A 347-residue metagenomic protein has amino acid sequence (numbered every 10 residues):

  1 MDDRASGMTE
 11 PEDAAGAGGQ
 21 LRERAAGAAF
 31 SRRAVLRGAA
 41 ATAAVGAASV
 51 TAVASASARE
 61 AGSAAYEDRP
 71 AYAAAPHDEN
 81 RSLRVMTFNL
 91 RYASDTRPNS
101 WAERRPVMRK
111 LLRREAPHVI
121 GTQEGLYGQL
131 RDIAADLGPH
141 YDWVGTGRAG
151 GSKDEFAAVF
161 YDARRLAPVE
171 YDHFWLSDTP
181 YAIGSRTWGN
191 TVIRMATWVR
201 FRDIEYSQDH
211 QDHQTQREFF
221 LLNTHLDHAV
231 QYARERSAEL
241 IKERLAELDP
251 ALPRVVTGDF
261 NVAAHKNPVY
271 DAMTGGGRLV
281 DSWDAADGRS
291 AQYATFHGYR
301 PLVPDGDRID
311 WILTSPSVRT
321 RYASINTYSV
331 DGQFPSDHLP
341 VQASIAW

Functional and structural regions predicted by a protein language model:
D2-D13, G18-A28, R32-R33, R37 (+5 more regions): Metal-dependent phosphoester-hydrolase catalytic domains
D2-V45, S49-D136, A149-E155: N-terminal, active-site-proximal structural segment of metallo-dependent hydrolase catalytic domains
Y66-H77, V119, Q123-E218: Structured beta-strand-rich core segments of catalytic domains in phosphoester-bond hydrolases
R81, D154-F156, I193-T197, R217-L222 (+4 more regions): Residues that flank catalytic or metal-binding motifs in active/ligand-binding sites
S82-D95, E170-F174, Q216-D227: Active-site-proximal beta-strand elements of phosphoester/diester hydrolases
R84-L90, M108-I133, F160, V199 (+6 more regions): Active-site beta-strand/loop signature of hydrolases that rely on acidic residues for catalysis
T87-R104, S177-N190, D227: Acidic/histidine-rich helix-loop elements that form or flank divalent-metal/phosphate-binding sites at the catalytic
L90-A93, G125-Q129, R148-G151, R165-L166 (+5 more regions): Solvent-exposed loop/turn segments at secondary-structure junctions within structured extracellular/periplasmic domains
